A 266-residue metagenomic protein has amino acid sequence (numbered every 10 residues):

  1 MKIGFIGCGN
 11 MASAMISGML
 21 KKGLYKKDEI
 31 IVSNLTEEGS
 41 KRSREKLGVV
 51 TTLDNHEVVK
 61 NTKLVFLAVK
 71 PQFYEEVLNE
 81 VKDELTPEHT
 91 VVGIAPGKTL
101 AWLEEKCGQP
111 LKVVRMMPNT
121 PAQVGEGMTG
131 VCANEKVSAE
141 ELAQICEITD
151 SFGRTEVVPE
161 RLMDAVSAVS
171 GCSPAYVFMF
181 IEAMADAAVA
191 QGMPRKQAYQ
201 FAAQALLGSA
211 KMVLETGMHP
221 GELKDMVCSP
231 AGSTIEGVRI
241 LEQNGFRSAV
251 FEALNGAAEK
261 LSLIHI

Functional and structural regions predicted by a protein language model:
M1-K46, V50-L53, V189-Q191: NAD(P)+-binding Rossmann beta1-loop-alpha1 motif at the extreme N-terminus of oxidoreductases
M15-I16, V81, M184: Hydrophobic residues within alpha-helices that form the first helical element adjacent to the glycine-rich loop
E37, K46-L47, N55-K60, L64-V131 (+1 more regions): Rossmann-like NAD(P)(H) cofactor-binding subdomain of soluble oxidoreductases
W102-K112, M128-A165, F178-E215: Internal alpha-helical scaffold of NAD(P)-dependent oxidoreductase catalytic cores
V166-A175, K196, K224: A short glycine-threonine-serine/GTX helix/turn-capping micro-motif
Q191-N255: C-terminal substrate-binding/catalytic lobe of Rossmann-fold NAD(P)-dependent oxidoreductases
I264-I266: Conserved small/polar residues in nucleotide/adenosyl-binding loops
